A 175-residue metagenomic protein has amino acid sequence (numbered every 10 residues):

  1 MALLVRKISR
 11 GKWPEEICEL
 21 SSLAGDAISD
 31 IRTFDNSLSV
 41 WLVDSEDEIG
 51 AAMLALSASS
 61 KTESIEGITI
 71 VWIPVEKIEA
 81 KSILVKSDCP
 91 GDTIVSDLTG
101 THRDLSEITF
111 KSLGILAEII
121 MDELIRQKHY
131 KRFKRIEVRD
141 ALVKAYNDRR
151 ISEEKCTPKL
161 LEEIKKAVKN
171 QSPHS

Functional and structural regions predicted by a protein language model:
M1-L38, M53, A167-Q171: ADP-ribose/NAD+-binding catalytic cleft of ART/PARP-like enzymes
D30-N36, S45-S175: Conserved NAD+-utilizing ADP-ribose enzyme module
L42: Short HxH-centered metal-ligating active-site micro-motif
